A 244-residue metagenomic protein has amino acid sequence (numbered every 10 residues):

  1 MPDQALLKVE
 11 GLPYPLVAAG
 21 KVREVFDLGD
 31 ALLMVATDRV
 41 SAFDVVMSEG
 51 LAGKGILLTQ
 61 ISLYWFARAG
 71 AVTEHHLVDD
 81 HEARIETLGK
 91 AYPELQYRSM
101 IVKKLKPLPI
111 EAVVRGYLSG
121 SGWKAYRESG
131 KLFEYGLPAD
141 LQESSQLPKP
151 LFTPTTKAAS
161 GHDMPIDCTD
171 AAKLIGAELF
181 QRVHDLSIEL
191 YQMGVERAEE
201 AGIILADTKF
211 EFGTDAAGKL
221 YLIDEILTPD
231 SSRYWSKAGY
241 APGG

Functional and structural regions predicted by a protein language model:
P2-T156: Active-site loop/lid in soluble adenylation, ligation, and acyl-transfer enzymes
V22-F26, K209, A217: Conserved beta-strand/loop block within the catalytic cores of divalent metal-dependent phospho-transfer/hydrolysis
F26-D27, I204, G213: Well-ordered beta-strand positions
A52-I56, K131-G136, D170-A171, L227 (+1 more regions): Short, low-complexity, polar/charged sequence segments that are solvent-exposed and flexible
V113, I204-K209, L222: A structural signal for short, well-ordered beta-strand segments and their strand-loop junctions that often border
Q146-A177: A short mid-domain helix/strand-loop element embedded in enzyme catalytic domains that forms or borders the active-site
I175-A206: A long amphipathic alpha-helix within ATP-dependent nucleotide-binding catalytic cores
F210-G244: Catalytic activation segment of kinase domains across protein kinase-like and atypical kinase folds
